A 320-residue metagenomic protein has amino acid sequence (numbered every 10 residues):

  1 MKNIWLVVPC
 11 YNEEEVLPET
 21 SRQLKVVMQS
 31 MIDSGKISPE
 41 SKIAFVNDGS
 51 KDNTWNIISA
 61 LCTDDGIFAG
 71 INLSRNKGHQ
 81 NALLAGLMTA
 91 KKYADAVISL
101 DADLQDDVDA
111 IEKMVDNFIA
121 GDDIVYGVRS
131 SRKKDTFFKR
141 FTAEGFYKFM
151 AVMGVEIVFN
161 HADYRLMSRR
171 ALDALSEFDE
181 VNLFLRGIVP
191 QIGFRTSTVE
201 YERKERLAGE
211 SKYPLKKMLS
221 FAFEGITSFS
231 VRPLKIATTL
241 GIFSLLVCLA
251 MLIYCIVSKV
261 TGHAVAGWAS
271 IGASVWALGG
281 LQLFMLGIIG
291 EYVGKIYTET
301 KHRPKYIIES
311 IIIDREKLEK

Functional and structural regions predicted by a protein language model:
M1-T136: Structured catalytic core of nucleotide-sugar glycosyltransferases
N3, F184-K320: Hydrophobic helical membrane-anchoring modules
N12, D52, R165-S168, G241 (+1 more regions): Residue-level detector of functionally special positions within alpha-helical transmembrane segments of multi-pass
V26, S30, A60, D64 (+7 more regions): Conserved amphipathic alpha-helical interaction elements at protein-protein interfaces in regulatory, energy-coupling
K36-E40, G70, V125-G127, V158-N160 (+4 more regions): Short, hydrophobic secondary-structure boundary micro-motifs
L73-T89, A96, V108-I188, K204-F223: Acceptor/aglycone-binding surface of glycosyltransferases and processive sugar-polymer synthases
